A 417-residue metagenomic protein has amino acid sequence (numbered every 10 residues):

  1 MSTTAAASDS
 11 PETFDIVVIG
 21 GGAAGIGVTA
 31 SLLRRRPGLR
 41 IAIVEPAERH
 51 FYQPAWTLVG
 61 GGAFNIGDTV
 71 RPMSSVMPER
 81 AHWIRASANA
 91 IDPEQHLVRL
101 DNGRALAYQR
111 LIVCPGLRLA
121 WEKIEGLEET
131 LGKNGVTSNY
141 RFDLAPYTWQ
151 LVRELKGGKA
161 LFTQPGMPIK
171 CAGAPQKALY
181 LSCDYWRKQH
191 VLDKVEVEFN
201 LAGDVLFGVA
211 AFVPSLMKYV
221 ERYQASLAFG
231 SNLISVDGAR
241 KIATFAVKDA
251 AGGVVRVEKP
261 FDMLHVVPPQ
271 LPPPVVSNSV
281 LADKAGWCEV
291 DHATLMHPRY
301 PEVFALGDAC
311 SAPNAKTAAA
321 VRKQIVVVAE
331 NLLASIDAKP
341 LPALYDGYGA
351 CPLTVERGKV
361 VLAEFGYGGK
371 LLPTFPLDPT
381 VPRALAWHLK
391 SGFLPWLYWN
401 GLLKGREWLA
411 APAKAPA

Functional and structural regions predicted by a protein language model:
S2-F14, H82-H190, V254, H265: FAD-binding core/adjacent interface of flavoenzyme oxidoreductases
S2-H82, G166-A210, P416-A417: Beta1-alpha1 glycine-rich phosphate/pyrophosphate-binding loop at the start of Rossmann-like nucleotide-binding domains
E12, L362-A417: C-terminal auxiliary extensions adjacent to catalytic cores
G21, N102, P115-G116, Q164 (+3 more regions): Glycine-rich, N-terminal phosphate-binding loop of Rossmann-like dinucleotide-binding domains
G38, A81-I91, Q95-V98, L106 (+3 more regions): A Rossmann-like FAD-binding core segment of flavoenzymes
E128-K156, P260-K323, L333: FAD-site-proximal beta/loop scaffold in flavoenzymes
D184, V321-G347, L353: Internal hydrophobic alpha-helix adjacent to the cofactor/substrate pocket in enzyme cavities
V205, L344-V361: Flavin (FAD/FMN) cofactor-binding core of flavoprotein oxidoreductases
